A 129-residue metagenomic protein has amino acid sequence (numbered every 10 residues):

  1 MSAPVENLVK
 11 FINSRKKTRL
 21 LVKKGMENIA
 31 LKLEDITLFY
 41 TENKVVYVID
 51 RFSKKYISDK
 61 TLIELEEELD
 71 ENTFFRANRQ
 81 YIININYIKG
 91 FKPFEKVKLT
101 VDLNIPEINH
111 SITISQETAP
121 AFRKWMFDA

Functional and structural regions predicted by a protein language model:
S2-A129: Basic, polyanion-interacting recognition surfaces, primarily in bacterial LytTR/OmpR-type DNA-binding effector domains
